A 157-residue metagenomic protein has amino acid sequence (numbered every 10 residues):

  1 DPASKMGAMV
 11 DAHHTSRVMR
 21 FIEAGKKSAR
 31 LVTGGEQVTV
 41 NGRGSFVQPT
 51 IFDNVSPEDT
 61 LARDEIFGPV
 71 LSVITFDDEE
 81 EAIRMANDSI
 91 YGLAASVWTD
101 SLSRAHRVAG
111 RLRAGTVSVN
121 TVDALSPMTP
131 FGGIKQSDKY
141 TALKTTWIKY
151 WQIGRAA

Functional and structural regions predicted by a protein language model:
D1-S56, M85, V119: ALDH superfamily catalytic-core signature
T39, F46-A157: Conserved C-terminal structural/oligomerization subdomain of aldehyde/semialdehyde dehydrogenase
